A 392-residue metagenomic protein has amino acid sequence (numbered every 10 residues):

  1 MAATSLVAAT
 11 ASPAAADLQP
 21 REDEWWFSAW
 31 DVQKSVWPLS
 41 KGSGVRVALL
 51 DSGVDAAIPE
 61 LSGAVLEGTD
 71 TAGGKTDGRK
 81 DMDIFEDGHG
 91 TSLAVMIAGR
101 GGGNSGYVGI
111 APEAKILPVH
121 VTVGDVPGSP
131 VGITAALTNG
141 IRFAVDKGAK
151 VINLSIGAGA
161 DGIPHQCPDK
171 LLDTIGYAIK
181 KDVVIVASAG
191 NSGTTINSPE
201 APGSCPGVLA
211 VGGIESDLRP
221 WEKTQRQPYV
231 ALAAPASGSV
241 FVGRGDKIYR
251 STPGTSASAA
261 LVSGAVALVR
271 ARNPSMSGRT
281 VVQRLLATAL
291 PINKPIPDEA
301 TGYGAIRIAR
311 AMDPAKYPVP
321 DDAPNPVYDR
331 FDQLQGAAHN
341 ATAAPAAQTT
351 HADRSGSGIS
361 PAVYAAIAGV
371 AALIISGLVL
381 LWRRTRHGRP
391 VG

Functional and structural regions predicted by a protein language model:
M1-D17, Y364-T385: Secretory targeting and sorting signals
A3-V45, P59-E60: Protease zymogen maturation seam
W37-V47, V54-E67, R79-I133, R226-Y229 (+1 more regions): Subtilisin-like serine protease catalytic core
S43-R46, P112-L117, D146-I152, K180-I185 (+2 more regions): Loop/turn elements at helix/coil->beta-strand transitions in domains of secreted/extracellular proteins
G124-A201: Substrate-binding/access-modulating region of protease and related hydrolase catalytic domains
N153, E222, S275-I367, L373 (+1 more regions): C-terminal subdomain of the subtilisin-like protease fold in secreted/lumenal serine endopeptidases
E200-A271, S275: Extracellular S/T/G-rich loop segment that most often corresponds to the catalytic His/Ser-adjacent loop
R386-G392: Cytoplasmic C-terminal tails of single-pass
